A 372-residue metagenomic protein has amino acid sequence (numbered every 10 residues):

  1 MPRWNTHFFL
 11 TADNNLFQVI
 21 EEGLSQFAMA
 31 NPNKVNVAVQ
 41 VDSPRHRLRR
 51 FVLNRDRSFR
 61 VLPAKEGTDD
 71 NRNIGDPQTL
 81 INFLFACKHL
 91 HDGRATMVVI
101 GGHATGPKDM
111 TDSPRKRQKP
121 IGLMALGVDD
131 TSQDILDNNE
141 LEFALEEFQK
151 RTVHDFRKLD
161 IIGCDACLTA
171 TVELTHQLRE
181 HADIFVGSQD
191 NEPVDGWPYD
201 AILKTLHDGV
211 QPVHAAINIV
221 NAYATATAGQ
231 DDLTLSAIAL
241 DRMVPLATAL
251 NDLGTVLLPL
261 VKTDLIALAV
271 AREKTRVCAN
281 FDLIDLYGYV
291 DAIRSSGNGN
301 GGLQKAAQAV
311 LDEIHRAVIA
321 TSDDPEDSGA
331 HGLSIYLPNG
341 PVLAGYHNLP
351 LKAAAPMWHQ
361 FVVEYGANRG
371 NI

Functional and structural regions predicted by a protein language model:
M1, H89-D92, S113-I372: Terminal, contiguous helix-loop blocks that mediate binding/assembly
M1-R94, M357: N-terminal extension/subdomain marker
F9-N14, Q40-P44, I100-A104, C164-L168 (+2 more regions): Active-site-proximal beta-strand/loop segments in catalytic clefts of secreted hydrolases
L16-I20, H46-R49, G106-M110, T169-L174 (+1 more regions): Extracytoplasmic/secreted cell-surface and envelope-processing proteins
Q40-A64, I100-T131: Surface-exposed loop and adjacent secondary-structure segments within mature catalytic domains
M97: Short glycine-aspartate micro-motif
